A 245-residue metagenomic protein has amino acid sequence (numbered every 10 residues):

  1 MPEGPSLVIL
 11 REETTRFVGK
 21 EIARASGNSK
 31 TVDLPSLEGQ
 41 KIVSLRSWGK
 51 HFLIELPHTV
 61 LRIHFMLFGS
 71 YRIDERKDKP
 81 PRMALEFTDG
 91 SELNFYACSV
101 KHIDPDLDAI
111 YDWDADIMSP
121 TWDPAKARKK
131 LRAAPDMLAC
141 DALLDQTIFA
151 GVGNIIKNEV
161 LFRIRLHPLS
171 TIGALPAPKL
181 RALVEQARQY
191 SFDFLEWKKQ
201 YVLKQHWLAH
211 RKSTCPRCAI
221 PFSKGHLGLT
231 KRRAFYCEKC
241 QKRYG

Functional and structural regions predicted by a protein language model:
M1-G245: Structured catalytic/nucleic-acid-binding cores of DNA maintenance enzymes
